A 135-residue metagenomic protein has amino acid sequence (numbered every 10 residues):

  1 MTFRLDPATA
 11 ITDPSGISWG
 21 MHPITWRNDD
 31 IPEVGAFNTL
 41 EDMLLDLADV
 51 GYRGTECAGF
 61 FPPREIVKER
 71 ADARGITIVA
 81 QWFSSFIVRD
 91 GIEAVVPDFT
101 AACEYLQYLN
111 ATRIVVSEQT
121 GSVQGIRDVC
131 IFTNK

Functional and structural regions predicted by a protein language model:
F3-T39: Boundary/entry segment of secreted carbohydrate-active catalytic domains
A8-G16, L44-D49, P62-Q81, P97-A111: Acidic (Asp/Glu)-rich catalytic clusters
I17-I24, T55-C57, I78-F83, I114-V116: Hydrophobic faces of well-ordered beta-strands that scaffold small-molecule active sites in alpha/beta enzyme cores
T25-D29, S85-V88, G121-S122: A short, flexible beta-alpha/helix-coil linker loop
V34-A36, E69-A71, D128-I131: Short, glycine/charged-enriched secondary-structure capping and boundary segments
L40, L45, E56: Active-site-flanking structural segment that lines cofactor/substrate pockets
G54-V67, S85-P97, Q124: Acidic-and-aromatic substrate-binding clefts and catalytic sites of carbohydrate-active enzymes
I92-K135: Active-site acidic/histidine proton-transfer and metal-coordination neighborhood in alpha/beta enzyme cores
